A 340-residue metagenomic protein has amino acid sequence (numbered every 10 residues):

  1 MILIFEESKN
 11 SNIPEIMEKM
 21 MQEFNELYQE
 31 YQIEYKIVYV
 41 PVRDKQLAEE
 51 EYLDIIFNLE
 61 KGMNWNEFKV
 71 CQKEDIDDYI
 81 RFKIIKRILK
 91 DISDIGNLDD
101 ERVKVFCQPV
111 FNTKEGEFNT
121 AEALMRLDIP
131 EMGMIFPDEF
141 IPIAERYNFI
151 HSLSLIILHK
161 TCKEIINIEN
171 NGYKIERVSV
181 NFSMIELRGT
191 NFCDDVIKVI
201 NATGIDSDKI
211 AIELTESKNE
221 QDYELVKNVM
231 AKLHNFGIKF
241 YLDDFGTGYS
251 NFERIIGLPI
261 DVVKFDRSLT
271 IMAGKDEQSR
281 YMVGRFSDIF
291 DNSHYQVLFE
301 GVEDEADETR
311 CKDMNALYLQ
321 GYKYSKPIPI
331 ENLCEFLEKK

Functional and structural regions predicted by a protein language model:
M1-E6, E23-E60, N66-Q72, E176-S183 (+1 more regions): A short glycine-enriched loop-to-beta-strand structural element that forms part of the catalytic core of nucleotide
I2-E23, Q278: Short helix/loop segment flanking the catalytic signature motif in cyclic-nucleotide metabolism enzymes
E6, R43-E49, N64, D77 (+4 more regions): EAL-family c-di-GMP phosphodiesterase catalytic domain
S8, I16-K19, E34, P41-Q46 (+2 more regions): Catalytic core of bacterial c-di-GMP phosphodiesterases, primarily the EAL and HD-GYP domains, capturing alpha-helical
I16, M20, F24, Y52-L59 (+6 more regions): Structural preference for long, well-ordered alpha-helical segments in enzyme cores
M21, I165-E169, I200-N201, K227-N235 (+2 more regions): Surface-exposed amphipathic alpha-helices with a cationic face
R43-K104, A144-N148, E186-L187, C193 (+2 more regions): C-di-GMP signaling machinery
E74-I143, N181, L242, F299 (+1 more regions): Active-site core of bacterial EAL-family cyclic-dinucleotide phosphodiesterase domains
